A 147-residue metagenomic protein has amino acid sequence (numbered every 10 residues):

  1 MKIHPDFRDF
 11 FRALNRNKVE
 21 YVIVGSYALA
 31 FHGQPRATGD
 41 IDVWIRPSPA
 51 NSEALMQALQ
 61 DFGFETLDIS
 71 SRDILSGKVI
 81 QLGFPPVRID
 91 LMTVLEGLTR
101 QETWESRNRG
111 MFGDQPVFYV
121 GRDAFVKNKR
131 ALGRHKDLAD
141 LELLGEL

Functional and structural regions predicted by a protein language model:
M1-L147: Compositionally biased terminal segments of proteins
